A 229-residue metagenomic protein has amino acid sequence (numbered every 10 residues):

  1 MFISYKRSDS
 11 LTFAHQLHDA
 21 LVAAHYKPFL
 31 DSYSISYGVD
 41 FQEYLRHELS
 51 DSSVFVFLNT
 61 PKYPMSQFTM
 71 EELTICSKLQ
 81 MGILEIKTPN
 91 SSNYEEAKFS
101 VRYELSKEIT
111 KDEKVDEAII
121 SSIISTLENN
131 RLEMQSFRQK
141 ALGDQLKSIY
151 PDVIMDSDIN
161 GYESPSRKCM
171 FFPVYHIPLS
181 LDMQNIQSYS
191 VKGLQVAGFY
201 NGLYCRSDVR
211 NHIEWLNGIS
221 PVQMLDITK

Functional and structural regions predicted by a protein language model:
M1-V54, S77-M81, T88-S91, S125-K229: Conserved N-terminal substructure of TIR/SEFIR domains
S10, I35, Y63, N93 (+1 more regions): Generic "edge-of-domain/loop-turn" microfeature
L30, V39, E71, L84 (+3 more regions): Intrinsic disorder/low-complexity signal
H47, E71-I75, R102: Alpha-helix boundary/capping detector
F57: Redox-cofactor binding/interface segments in oxidoreductases and associated redox assembly factors
P61-M81, E95: Conserved TIR/SEFIR loop-to-helix hotspot centered on a Trp-containing motif with a nearby acidic residue
S91-E104: Glycine-rich, charge-decorated loop segments at or immediately adjacent to ligand/cofactor-binding or catalytic sites
K107-N130: Leloir-type glycosyltransferase catalytic cores
